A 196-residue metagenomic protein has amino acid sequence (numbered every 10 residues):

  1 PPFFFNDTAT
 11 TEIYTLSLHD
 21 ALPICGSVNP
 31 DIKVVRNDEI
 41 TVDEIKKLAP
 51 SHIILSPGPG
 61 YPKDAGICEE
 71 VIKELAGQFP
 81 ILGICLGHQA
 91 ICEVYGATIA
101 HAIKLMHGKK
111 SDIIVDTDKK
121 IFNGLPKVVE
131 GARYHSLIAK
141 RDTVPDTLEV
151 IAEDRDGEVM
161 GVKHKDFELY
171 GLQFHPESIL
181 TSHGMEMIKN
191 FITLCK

Functional and structural regions predicted by a protein language model:
P1-D20: Positively charged, low-complexity/disordered segments
L16-G77, L86, S182-H183, K189-K196: N-terminal beta1-alpha1 cap of cysteine-dependent amidohydrolase-like domains
D31-I32, I81, L169: Hydrophobic anchor at the start of a short beta-strand that flanks the dinucleotide cofactor-binding loop
I32-E39, D112-V115, Y134, A152-R155: Short gly/ser/thr-rich secondary-structure transition/capping motifs
P50-N123, E130, I188-N190: Cysteine-nucleophile active-site neighborhood
C85, H135, H175: Histidine-centered divalent metal-coordination motifs
K119-D166: Catalytic beta-strand/loop cores that center a nucleophilic Ser/Cys/Thr and support acyl-enzyme chemistry
E149-K196: C-terminal and late-domain segments of enzyme folds
